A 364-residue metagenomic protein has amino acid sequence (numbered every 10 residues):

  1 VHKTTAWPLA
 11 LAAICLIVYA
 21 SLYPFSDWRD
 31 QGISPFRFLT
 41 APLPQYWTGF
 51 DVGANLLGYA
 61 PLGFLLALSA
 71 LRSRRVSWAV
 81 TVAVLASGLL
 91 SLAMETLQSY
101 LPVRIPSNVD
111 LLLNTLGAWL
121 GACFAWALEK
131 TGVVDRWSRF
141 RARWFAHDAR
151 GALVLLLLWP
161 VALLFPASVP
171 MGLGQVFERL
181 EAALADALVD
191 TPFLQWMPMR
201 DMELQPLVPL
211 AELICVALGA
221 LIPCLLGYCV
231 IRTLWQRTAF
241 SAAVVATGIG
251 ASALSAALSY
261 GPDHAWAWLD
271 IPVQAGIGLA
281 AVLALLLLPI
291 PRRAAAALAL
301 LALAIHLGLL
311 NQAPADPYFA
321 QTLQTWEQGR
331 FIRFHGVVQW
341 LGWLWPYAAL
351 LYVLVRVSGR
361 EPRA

Functional and structural regions predicted by a protein language model:
V1-V103, N108, W119-A364: Bulky hydrophobic segments
L112-T115: Long, hydrophobic, well-ordered secondary-structure blocks that form the structural core and pocket-lining surfaces
